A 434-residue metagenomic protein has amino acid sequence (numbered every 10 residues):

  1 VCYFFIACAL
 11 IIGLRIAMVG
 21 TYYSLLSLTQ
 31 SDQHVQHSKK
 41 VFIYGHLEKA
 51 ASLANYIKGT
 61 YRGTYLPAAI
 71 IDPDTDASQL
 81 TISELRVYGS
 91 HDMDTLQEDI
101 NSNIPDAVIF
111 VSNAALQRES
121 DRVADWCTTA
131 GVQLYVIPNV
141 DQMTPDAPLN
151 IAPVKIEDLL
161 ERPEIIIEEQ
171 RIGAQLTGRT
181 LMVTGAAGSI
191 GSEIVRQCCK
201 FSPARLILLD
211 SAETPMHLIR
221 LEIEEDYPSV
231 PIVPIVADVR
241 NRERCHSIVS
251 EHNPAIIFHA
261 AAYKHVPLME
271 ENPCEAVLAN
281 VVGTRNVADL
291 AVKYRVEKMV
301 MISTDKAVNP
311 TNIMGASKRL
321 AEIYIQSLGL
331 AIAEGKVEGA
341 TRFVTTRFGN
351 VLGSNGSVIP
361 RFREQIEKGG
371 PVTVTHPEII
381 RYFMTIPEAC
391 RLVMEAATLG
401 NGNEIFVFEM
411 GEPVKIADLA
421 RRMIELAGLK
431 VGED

Functional and structural regions predicted by a protein language model:
V1-L26: Transmembrane alpha-helices and immediately adjacent membrane-cytoplasm interface residues in multi-pass integral
Y22-T144, S211-L218, E225, I232-V233 (+1 more regions): A solvent-exposed beta-alpha-beta segment
I100-A107, P203-A204, V249-F258, V266 (+1 more regions): Proline-aspartate-enriched helix->loop->beta-strand connector
A130, T144-D146, N253, H259 (+3 more regions): Conserved Rossmann-fold NAD(P)-dependent oxidoreductase catalytic core, especially the SDR/UDP-sugar
L149-E157, E161-N253: N-terminal Rossmann/SDR dinucleotide-binding element
G283, S354-R361, T375-M394, K415-M423: Substrate-positioning beta->alpha
I325-I380, E404-V407: Conserved beta-loop-beta element that borders a ligand/cofactor-binding pocket
L399-D434: Mid/C-terminal beta-alpha module of Rossmann-like enzyme folds, strongest in SDR-family dehydrogenases/epimerases
